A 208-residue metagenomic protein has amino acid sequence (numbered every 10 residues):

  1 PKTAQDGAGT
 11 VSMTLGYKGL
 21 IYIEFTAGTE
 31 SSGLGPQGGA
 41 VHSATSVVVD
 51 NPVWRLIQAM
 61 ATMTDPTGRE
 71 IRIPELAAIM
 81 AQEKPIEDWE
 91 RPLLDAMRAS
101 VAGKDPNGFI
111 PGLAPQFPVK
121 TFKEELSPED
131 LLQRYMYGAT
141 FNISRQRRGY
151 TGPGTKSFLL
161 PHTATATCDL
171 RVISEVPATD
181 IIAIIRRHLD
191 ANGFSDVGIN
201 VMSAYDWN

Functional and structural regions predicted by a protein language model:
P1-E124, L132-A139: Fold-level recognition of mixed alpha/beta catalytic cores in primary-metabolism enzymes, strongest
S31-S32, T45, L170-A178: A generic structural motif
E125, E129-A164, D169: A structural supersecondary motif
T140, N192-V197: Short secondary-structure junctions
P153-S157, P177-I182, V197-I199: Extended hydrophobic-aromatic, low-complexity segments
L170-I173, I199-N208: A short beta-alpha structural unit
I181-L189: Short amphipathic alpha-helices in soluble, non-transmembrane regions that often serve as interface/regulatory elements
